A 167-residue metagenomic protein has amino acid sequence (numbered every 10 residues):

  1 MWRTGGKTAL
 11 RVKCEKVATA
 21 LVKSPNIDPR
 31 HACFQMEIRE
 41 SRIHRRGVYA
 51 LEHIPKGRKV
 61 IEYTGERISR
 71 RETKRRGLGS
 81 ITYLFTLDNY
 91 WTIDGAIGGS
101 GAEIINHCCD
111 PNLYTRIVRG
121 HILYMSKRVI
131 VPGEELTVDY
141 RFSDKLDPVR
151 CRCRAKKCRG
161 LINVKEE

Functional and structural regions predicted by a protein language model:
W2-V12, C109-E167: C-terminal SET catalytic tail plus cysteine-rich post-SET Zn-binding segment of SAM-dependent SET-domain
L10, V17-T115: Catalytic cores of histone-lysine modification enzymes
